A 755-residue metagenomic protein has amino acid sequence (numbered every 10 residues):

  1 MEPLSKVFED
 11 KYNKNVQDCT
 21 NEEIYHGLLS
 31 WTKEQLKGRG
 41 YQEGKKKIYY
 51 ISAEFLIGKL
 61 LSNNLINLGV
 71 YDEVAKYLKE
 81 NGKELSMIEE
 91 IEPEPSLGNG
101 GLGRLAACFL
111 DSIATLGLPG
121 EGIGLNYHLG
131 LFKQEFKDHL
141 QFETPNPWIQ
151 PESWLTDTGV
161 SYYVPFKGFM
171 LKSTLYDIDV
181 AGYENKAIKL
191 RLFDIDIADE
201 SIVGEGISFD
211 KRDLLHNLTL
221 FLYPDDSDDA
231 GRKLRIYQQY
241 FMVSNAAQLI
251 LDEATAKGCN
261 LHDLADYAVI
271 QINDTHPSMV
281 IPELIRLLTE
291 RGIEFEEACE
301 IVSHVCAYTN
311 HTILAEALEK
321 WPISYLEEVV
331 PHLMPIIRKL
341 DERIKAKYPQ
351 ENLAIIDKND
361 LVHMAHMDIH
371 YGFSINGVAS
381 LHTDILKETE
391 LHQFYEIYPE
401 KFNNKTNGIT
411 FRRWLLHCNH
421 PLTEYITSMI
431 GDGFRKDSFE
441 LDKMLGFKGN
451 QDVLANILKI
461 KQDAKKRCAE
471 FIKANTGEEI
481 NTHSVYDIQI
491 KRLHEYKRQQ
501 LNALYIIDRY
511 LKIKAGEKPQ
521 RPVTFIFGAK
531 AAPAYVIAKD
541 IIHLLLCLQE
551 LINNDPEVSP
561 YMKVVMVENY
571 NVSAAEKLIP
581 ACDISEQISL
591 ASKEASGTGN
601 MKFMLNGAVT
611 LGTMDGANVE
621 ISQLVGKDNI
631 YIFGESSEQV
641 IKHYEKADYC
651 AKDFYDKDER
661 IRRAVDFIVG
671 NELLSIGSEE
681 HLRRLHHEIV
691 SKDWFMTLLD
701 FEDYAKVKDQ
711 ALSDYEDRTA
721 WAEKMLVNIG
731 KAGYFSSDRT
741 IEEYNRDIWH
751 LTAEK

Functional and structural regions predicted by a protein language model:
M1-K755: A conserved ligand/cofactor-binding region detector
